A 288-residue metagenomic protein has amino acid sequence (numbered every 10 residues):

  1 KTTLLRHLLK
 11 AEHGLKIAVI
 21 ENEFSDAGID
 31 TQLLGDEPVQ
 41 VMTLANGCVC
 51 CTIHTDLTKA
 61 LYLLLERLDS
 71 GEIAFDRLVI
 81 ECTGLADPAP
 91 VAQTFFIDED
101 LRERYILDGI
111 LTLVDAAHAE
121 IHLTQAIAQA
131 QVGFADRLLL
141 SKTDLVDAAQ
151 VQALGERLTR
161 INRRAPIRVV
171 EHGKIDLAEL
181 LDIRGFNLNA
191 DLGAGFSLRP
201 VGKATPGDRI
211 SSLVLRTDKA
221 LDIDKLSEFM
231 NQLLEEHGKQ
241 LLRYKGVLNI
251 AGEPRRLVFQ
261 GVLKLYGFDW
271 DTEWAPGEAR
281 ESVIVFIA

Functional and structural regions predicted by a protein language model:
T3-T124: Nucleotide-state-sensitive switch-loop elements of NTP-binding domains
I20, T112-D115, L139-K142, V214-R216 (+1 more regions): Conserved beta-strand segments of the P-loop GTPase G domain that flank and frequently precede/overlap
E21, V114, V169, G261-L263 (+1 more regions): Flexible glycine-/small-residue-rich
L33, V41, R102-E103, Q129-A130 (+2 more regions): Short secondary-structure boundary/capping segments
D76, R209-L213, S282-I284: Short amphipathic alpha-helical segments
I110, A128-Q131: Small-molecule kinase domains that catalyze NTP-dependent phosphoryl transfer to phosphate-bearing small molecules
A130-E278: C-terminal accessory "lid"/substrate-recognition subdomains
E278-A288: An anion-binding loop in the catalytic cleft
